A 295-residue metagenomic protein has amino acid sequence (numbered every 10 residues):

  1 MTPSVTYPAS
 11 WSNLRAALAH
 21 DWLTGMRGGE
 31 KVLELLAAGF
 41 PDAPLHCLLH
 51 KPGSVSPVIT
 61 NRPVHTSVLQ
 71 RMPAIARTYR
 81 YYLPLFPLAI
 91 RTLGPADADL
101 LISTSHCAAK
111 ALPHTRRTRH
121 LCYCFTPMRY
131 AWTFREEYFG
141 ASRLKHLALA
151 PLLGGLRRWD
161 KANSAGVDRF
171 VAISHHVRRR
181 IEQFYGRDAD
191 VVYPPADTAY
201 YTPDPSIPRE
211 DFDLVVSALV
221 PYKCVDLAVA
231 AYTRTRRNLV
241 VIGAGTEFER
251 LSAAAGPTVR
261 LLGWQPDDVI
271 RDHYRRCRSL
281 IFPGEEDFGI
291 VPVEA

Functional and structural regions predicted by a protein language model:
W22-L23, V216-V220, G245, Q265: Short donor-sugar binding/catalytic loops of nucleotide-sugar-dependent glycosyltransferases, especially enzymes
G39-K110: Active-site donor-binding segments of glycosyltransferases and PAPS-dependent sulfotransferases
L100-S103, H114-S142, D190: Active-site proximal beta-strand in glycosyltransferases
G140-F170, R178-R179: Membrane-proximal helix-turn-helix segments that form the acceptor-binding/catalytic region of lipid-linked
R179, Q183, A196-D211: Acidic anion/phosphate-binding donor-loop and adjacent secondary structure in glycosyltransferase catalytic cores
T202-I242: Conserved donor-binding/catalytic core segment of Leloir-type glycosyltransferases
E249-D272: Nucleotide-activated donor-binding/catalytic signature segment of Leloir-type glycosyltransferases, i.e., the conserved
R275-D287: Acidic donor-binding loop of glycosyltransferase active sites
